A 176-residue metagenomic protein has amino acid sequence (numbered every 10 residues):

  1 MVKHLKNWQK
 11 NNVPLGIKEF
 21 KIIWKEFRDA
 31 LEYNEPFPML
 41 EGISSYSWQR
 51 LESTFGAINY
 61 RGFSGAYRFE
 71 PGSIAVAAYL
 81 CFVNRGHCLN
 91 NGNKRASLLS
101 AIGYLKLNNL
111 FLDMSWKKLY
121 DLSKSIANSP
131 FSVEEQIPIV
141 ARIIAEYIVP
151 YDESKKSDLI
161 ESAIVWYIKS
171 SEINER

Functional and structural regions predicted by a protein language model:
M1-R176: FIC/Doc superfamily catalytic core
